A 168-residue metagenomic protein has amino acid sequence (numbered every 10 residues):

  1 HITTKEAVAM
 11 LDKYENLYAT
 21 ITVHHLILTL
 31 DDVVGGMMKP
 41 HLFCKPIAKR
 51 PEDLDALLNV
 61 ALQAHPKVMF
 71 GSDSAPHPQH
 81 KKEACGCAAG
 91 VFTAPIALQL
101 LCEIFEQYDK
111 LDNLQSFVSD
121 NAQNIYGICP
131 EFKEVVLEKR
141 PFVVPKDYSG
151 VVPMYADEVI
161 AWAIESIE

Functional and structural regions predicted by a protein language model:
H1-F70: Histidine/acidic residue-rich metal-binding segments in metalloenzymes
H1-K5, L57-V60, K82-E83, I128-V144: Short flexible/disordered coil segments
V8-M10, D31, I125-G127, V144-K146: Short, solvent-exposed polar/charged micro-motifs at secondary-structure junctions
V23, S74, C129, P141 (+1 more regions): A broadly conserved detector of short glycine/acidic/proline-rich loop/turn motifs that flank catalytic sites and bind
I27-L30, D55-L62, C85, L100-E103 (+1 more regions): Metal-centered catalytic cores of metalloenzymes
R50, A75-P78, L100-E106, V144-V151 (+1 more regions): Active-site anion/phosphate-binding pocket segments in diverse small-molecule metabolic enzymes
Q63-P130: His/Asp/Glu-enriched, well-ordered alpha-helical/loop segment that forms or immediately abuts the divalent-metal
F132-E168: C-terminal cap of metal-dependent C-N hydrolases
